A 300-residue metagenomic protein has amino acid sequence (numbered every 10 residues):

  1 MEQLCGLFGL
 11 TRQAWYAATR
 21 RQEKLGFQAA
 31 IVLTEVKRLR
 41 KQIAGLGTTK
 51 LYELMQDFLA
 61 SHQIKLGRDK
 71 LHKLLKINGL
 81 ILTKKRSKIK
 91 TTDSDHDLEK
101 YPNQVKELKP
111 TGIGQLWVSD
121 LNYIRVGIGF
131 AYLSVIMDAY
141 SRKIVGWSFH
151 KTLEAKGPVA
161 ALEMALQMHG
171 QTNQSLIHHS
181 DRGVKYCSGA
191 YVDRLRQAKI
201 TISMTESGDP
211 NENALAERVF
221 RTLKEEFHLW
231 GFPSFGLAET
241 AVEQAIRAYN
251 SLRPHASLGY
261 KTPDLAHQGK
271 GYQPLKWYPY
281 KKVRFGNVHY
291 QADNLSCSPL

Functional and structural regions predicted by a protein language model:
Q3, L10-A14, I31, A161 (+5 more regions): Generic alpha-helical secondary structure signal
L4-C5, W15, V36, L51 (+14 more regions): Mobile genetic element proteins and their domesticated derivatives, centered on retroelements and DNA transposons
C5, G9-I113, H267-G271, K276: Basic, flexible linker segments flanking DNA-binding modules in nucleic acid-interacting mobile-element proteins
K65-V135, G157-M164, M168-H169, N173-S175 (+2 more regions): Mobile-element integrase/transposase regions, centering on the N-terminal DNA-binding/Zn-coordinating module
T91-S94, S180-R182, S188-V192, I202-K224 (+2 more regions): RNase H-like two-metal-ion nuclease catalytic core shared by retroviral integrases and related mobile-element nucleases
D138-A139, F149-E154: A short acidic/small-residue loop/turn micro-motif
R196-I200, T222-L300: C-terminal domain-tail junction helix/linker
